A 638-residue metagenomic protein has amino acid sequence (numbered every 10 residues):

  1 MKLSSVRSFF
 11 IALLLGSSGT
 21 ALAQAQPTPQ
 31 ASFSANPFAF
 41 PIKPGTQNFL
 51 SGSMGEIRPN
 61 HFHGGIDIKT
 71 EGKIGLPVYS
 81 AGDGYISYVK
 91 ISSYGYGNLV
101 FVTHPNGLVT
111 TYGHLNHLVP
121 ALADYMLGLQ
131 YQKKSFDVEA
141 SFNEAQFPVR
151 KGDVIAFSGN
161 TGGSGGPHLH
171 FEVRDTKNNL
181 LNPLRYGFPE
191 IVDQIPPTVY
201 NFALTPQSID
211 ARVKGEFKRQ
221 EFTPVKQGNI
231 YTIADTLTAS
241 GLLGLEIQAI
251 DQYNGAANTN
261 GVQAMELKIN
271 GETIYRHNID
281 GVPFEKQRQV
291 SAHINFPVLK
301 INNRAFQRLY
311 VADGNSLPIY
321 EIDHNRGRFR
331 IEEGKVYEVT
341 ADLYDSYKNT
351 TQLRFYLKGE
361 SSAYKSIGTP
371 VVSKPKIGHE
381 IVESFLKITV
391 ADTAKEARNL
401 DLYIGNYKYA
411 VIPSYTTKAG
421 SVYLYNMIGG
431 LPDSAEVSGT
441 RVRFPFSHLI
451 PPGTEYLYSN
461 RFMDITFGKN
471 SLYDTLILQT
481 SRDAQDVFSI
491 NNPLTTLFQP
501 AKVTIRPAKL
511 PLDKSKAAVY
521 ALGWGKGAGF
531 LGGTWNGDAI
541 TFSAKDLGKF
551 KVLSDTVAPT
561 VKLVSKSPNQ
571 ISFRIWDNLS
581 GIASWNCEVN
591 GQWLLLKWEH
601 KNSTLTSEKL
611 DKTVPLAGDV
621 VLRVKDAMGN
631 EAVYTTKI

Functional and structural regions predicted by a protein language model:
A23-V109, N116-A121, F136-A145, R150-K151 (+3 more regions): Surface-exposed, glycine-biased beta-strand/turn segments
R150, V192, Q207-D210, F217-S362 (+3 more regions): Long, low-complexity serine/threonine/glycine- and acidic-rich segments characteristic of extracellular
Q194-Y200, A211, A363, T556-T560 (+1 more regions): Proline-centered linker/hinge motifs at extracellular inter-domain junctions
A239-G244, E380-I388, T496-K502, V564-S572: Short coil/turn motif common to extracellular beta-sandwich-like domains
E246-I250, F385-D392, T504-A508, Q570-N578: Short edge beta-strand/loop segments characteristic of extracellular beta-sandwich folds
N349-S366, G439-R461, Y634-I638: Short beta-strand elements
G429-V437, A539-A558: C-terminal beta-strand-rich structural cap/linker in extracellular carbohydrate-active enzymes
L449-G453, Y473-A521: Proteolytic processing hotspots in large secreted/extracellular or virion-associated proteins and select intracellular
